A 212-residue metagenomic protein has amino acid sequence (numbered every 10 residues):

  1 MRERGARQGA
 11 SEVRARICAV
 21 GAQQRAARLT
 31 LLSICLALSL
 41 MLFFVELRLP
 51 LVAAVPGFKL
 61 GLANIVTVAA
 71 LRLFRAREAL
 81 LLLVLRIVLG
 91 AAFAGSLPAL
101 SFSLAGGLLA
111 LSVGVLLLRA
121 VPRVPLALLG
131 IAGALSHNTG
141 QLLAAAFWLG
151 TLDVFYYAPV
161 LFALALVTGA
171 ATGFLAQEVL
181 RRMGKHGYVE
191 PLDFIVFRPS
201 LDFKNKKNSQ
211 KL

Functional and structural regions predicted by a protein language model:
R2, A15-A70: Hydrophobic transmembrane alpha-helices
E3-A6, A10-A15, K211: Intrinsic disorder/low-complexity segments enriched in small, polar and charged residues
Q24-C35, L60, N64, A79 (+5 more regions): Residue-level signature of transmembrane alpha-helical entry/exit and packing/kink sites in multi-pass membrane
T30-L36, M41, L82, S103-S136: Short helix-perturbing small/polar motifs within transmembrane alpha-helices
F43-L60, L85-V115, L126, L149-D153 (+1 more regions): Interfacial aromatic-anchored transmembrane helix boundaries in multi-pass membrane proteins
L62-A76, V113-L117: Generic transmembrane alpha-helix motif of multi-pass integral membrane proteins
S96, L100-S101, L116, A120-K206 (+1 more regions): Membrane-embedded alpha-helical hairpins and interfacial helices in multi-pass inner-membrane proteins
